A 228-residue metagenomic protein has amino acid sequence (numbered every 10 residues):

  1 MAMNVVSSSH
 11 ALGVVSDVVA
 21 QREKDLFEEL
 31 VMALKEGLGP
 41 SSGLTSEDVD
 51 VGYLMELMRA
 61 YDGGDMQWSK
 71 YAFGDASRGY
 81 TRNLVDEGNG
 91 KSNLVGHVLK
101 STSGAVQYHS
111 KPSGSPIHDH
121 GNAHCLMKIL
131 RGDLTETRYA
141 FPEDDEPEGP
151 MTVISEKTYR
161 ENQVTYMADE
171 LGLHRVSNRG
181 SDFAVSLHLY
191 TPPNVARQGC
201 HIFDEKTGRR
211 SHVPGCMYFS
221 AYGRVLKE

Functional and structural regions predicted by a protein language model:
A2-G90, P147-P150: A short, N-terminal "cap"/entry segment at the start of jelly-roll beta-barrel domains of the cupin/DSBH fold
L94-H120, A168-L171: Conserved short histidine dyad/triad with adjacent acidic residue
K100-T102, S110-K111, N122-A140: Glycine- and acidic-residue-biased ligand/ion/polar-headgroup-sensing regions
I117-H120, T137-P150, I154, D169 (+2 more regions): A short secondary-structure junction signal
L126, F141-H174, R210-M217: Short acidic-glycine-tyrosine-enriched beta hairpin
L126-K128, S181-A196: A short hydrophobic beta-strand segment most commonly corresponding to one strand of the jelly-roll/cupin
A168-L187: Ligand-binding loop in jelly-roll beta-barrel domains
F203-E228: Long hydrophobic alpha-helical segments typical of transmembrane helices together with their membrane-interfacial
